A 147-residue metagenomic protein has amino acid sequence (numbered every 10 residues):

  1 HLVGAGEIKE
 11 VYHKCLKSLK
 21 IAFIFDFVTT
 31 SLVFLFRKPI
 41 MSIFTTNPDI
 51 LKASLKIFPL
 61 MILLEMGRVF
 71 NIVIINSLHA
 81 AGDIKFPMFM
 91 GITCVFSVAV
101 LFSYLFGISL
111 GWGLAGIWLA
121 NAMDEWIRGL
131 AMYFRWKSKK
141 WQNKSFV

Functional and structural regions predicted by a protein language model:
H1-L64, G107-V147: Short alpha-helical transmembrane segments in multi-pass integral membrane proteins
L32, F70, S97-V98: Residue positions within transmembrane alpha-helices of multi-pass solute transporters
R37-K38, A99, S103: Alpha-helical transmembrane segments of polytopic integral membrane proteins, especially the permease/helical cores
L63-T93: Membrane-interface junctions at transmembrane-helix termini in multi-pass inner-membrane proteins
I72-N76, S103, A120: Interfacial helix-capping/hinge residues at the ends of transmembrane alpha-helices
I84-F86, F102, A115: A short pocket-lining beta-strand/turn micro-motif at the edge of beta-sheets
G91-L101: Small-residue-enriched core segments of transmembrane alpha-helices in multipass membrane transport and channel
